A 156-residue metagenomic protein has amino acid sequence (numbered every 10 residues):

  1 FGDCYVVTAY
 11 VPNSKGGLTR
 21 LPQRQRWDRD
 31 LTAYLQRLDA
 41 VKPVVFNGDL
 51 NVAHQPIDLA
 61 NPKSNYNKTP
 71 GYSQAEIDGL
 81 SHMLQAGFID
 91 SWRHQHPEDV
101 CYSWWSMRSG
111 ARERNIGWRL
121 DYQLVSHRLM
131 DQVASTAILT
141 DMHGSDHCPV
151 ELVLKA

Functional and structural regions predicted by a protein language model:
F1-A156: Active-site regions of metal-assisted phosphoester/phosphodiester hydrolases, unifying DNase/endonuclease modules
